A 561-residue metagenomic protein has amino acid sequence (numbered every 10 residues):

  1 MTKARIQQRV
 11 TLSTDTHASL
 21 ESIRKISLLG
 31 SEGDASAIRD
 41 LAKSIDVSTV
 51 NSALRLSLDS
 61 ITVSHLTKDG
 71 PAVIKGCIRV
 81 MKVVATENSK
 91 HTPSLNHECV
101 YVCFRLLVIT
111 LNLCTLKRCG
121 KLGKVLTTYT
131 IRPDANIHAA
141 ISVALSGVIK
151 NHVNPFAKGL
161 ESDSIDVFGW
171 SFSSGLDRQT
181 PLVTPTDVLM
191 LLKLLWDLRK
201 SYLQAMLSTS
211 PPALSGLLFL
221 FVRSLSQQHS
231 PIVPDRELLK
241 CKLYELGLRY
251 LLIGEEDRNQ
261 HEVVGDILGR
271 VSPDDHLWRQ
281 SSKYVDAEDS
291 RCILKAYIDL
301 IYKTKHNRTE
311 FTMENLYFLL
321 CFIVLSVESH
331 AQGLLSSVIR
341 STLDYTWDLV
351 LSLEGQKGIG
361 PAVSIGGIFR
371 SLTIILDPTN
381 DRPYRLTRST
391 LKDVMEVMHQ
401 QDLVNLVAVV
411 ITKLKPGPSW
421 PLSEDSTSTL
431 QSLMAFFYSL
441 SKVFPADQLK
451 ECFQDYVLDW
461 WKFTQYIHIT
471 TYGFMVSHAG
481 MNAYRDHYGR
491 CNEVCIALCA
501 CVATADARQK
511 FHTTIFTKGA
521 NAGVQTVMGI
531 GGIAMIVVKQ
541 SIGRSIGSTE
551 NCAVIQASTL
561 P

Functional and structural regions predicted by a protein language model:
M1-R508: Generic structural signal for coil/turn-prone sequence and helix-edge features
Y488-R490, I496-P561: Cys/His-clustered metal-coordination modules, chiefly Zn-binding fingers
